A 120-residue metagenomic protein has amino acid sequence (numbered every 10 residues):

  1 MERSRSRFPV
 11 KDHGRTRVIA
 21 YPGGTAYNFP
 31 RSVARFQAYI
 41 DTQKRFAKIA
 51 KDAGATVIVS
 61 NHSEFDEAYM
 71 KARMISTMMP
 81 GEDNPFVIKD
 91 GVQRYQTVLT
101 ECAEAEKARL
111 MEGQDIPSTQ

Functional and structural regions predicted by a protein language model:
M1-Q93: Metallo-beta-lactamase
D90-Q120: C-terminal regulatory/interaction regions
